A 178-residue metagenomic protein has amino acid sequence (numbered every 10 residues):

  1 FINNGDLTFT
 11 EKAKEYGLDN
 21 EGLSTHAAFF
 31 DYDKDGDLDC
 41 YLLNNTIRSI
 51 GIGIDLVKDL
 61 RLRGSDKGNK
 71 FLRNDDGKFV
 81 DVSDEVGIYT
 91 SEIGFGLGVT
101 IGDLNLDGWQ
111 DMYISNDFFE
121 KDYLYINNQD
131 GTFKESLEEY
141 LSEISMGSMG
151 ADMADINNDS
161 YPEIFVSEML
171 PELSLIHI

Functional and structural regions predicted by a protein language model:
F1-I178: Acidic, glycine/proline-rich Ca2+-coordinating loop motifs
